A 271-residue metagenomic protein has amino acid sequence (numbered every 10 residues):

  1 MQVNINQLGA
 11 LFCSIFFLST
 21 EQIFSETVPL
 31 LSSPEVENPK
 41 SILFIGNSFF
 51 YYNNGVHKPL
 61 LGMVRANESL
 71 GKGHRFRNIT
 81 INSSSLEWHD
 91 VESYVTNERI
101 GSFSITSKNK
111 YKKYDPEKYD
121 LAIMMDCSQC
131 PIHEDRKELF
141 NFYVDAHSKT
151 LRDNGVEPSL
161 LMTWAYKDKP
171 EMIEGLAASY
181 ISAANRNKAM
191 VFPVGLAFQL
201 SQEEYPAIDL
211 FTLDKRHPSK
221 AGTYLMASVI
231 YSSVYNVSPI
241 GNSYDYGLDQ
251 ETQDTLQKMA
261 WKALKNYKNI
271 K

Functional and structural regions predicted by a protein language model:
M1-A10: Bacterial N-terminal signal peptides that target proteins for export
A10-S19: Bacterial N-terminal signal peptides
E21-F24: Sec/Tat signal peptide C-region and signal peptidase I cleavage site
T27-A66: N-terminal module-boundary/linker segments of secreted carbohydrate-active enzymes
Y51-D135: Conserved SGNH/GDSL esterase-like catalytic core that processes O-acyl groups on lipids and polysaccharides
N54, K58, K220-S232: A structural signal for well-ordered alpha-helical segments within the folded catalytic domains of diverse enzymes
S107-K220: Alpha-helical cap/lid subdomain in secreted, periplasmic, or secretory-pathway luminal O-acyl-processing enzymes
L210, H217, S228-K271: Conserved catalytic region of serine esterases and O-acyltransferases that act on ester linkages in lipids
